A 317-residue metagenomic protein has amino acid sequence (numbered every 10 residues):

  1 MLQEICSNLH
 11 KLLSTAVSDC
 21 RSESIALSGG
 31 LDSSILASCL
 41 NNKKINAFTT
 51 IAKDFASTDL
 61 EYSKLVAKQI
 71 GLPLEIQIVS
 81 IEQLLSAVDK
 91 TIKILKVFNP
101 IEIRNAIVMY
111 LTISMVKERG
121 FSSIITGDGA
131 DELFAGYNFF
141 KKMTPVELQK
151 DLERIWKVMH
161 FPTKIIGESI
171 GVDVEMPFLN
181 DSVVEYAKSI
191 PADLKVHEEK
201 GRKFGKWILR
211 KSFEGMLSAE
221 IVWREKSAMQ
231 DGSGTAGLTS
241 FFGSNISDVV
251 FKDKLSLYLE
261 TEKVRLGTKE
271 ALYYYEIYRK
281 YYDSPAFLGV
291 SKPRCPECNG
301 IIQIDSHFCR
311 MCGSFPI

Functional and structural regions predicted by a protein language model:
E4-I25, M115-F121, Y281, P285-V290: Phosphate/ATP-binding catalytic cores across multiple sugar-kinase/actin-like superfamilies, primarily ASKHA
D19-E75: ATP-dependent adenylation/pyrophosphate-handling site
L36-A37, D59, S86, I101 (+1 more regions): Short glycine-/acidic-enriched loop or helix-start segments at secondary-structure transitions that form or flank
L60, K64-L95, S123, D128 (+2 more regions): A conserved beta-strand->alpha-helix junction
I103-K117: A conserved donor-nucleotide-binding helix/loop in the catalytic core of Leloir-type glycosyltransferases
I124, D131-P145, W156-K263, L288-S291 (+1 more regions): Mid-to-C-terminal catalytic subdomains of enzymes that bind/position adenosyl phosphate moieties or nucleic-acid
G267-C298: Short, charged low-complexity linear segments at domain edges
